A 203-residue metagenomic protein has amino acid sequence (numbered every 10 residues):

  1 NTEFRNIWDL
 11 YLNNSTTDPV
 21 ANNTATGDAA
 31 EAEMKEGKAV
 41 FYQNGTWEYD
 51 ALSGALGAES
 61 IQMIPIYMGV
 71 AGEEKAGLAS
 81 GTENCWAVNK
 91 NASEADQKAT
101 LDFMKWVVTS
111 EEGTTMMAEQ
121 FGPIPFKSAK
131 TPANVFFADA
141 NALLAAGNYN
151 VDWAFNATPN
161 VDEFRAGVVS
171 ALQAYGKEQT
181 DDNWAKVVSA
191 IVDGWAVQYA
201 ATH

Functional and structural regions predicted by a protein language model:
N1-T24: Glycine-centered hinge/linker elements that transmit conformational signals in sensory and ligand-binding systems
R5-L12, E31, K35, S53 (+4 more regions): Non-transmembrane alpha-helical segments in soluble domains of secreted/periplasmic/extracellular proteins
E31-A32, E36, W47-A51, I66 (+1 more regions): Mature extracytoplasmic/periplasmic domains
E36-G45, E59: Alpha-to-beta junction loops
Y49-A55, A196-Y199: Pocket-flanking alpha-helical
L52-K75: Ligand-binding "clamshell"
K75-K90, F164-A174: Periplasmic solute-binding protein
N148-H203: Conserved C-terminal helix/tail region of periplasmic/extracytoplasmic solute-binding proteins
